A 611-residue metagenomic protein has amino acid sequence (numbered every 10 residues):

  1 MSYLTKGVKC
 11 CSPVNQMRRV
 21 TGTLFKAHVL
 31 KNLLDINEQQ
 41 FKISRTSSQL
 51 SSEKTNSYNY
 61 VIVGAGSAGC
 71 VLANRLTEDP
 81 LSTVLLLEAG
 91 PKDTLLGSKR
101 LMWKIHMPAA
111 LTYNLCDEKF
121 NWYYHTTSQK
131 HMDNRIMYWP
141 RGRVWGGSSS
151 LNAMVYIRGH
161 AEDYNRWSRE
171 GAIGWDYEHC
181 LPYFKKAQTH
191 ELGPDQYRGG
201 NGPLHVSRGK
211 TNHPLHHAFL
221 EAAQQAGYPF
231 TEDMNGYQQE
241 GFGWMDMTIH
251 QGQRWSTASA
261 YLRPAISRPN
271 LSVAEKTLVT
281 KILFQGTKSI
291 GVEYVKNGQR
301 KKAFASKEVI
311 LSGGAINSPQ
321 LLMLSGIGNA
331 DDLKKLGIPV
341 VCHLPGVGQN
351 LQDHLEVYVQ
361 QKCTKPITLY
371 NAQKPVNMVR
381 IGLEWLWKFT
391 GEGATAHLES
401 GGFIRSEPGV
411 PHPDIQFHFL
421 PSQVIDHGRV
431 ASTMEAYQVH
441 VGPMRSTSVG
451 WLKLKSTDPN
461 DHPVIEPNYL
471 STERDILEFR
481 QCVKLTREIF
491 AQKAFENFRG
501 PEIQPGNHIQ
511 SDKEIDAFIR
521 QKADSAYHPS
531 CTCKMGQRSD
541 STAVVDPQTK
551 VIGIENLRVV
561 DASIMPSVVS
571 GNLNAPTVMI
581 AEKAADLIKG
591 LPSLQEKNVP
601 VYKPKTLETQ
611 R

Functional and structural regions predicted by a protein language model:
S2-R611: N-terminal redox-cofactor-binding region of secreted/periplasmic oxidoreductases
